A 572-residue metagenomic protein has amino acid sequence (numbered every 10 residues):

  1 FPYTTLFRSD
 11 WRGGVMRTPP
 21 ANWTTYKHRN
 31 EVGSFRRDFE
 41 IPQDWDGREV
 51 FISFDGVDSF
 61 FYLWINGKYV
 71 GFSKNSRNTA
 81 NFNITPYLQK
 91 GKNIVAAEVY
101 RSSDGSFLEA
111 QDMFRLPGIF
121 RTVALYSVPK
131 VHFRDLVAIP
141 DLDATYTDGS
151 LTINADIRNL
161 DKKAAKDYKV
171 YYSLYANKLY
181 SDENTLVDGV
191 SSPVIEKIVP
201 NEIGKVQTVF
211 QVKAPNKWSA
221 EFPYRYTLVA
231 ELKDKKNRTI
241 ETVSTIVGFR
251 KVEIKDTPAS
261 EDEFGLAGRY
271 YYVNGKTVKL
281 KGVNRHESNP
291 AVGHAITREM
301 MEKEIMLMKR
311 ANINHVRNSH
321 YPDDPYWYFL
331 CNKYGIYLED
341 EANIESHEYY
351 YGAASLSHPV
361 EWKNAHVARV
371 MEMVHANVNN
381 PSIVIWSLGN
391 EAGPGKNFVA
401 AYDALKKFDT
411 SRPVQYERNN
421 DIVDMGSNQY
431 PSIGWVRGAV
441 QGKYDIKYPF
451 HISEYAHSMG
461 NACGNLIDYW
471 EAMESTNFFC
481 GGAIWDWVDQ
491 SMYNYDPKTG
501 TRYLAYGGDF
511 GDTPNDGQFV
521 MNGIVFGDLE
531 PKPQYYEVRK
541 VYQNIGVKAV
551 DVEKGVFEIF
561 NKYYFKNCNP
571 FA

Functional and structural regions predicted by a protein language model:
P2-L6: Short, small-residue-biased leader/transition segments that mark boundaries at the very start of proteins
T25-D135, L160, P322-D323, Y334-Y337: Accessory beta-strand-rich segments of carbohydrate-active enzymes
W45-E49, L88-K92, K163-A165, V212-T227: Short glycine/proline/serine/threonine-rich loop/turn segments at secondary-structure transition edges
I65, D148-V199, V206, G555-A572: Beta-strand-rich binding/interaction modules
G67, V123, Y226, V247 (+8 more regions): Conserved, mostly hydrophobic/aromatic
V137, V229-M308: N-terminal carbohydrate-binding accessory modules
A155-K162, L179, N237, A472-A572: Carbohydrate-binding surfaces of carbohydrate-active enzymes
K235, S260, G293, I305-A311 (+1 more regions): Substrate-binding/catalytic cleft of secreted carbohydrate-active enzymes, primarily glycoside hydrolases
